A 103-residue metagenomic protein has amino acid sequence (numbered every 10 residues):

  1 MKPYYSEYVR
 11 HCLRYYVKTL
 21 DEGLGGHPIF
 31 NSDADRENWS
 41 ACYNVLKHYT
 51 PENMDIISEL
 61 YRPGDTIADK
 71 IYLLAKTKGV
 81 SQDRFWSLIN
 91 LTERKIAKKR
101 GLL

Functional and structural regions predicted by a protein language model:
M1-H48, K78, R100-L103: N-terminal interaction/assembly modules
N31, R62-P63: Short secondary-structure transition/capping motifs
K47-T50, Y61: Generic short alpha-helical segment signal, independent of protein family or function, capturing local helix propensity
I56-I57: A short pre-motif secondary-structure segment
Y61-R62, N90: Short amphipathic alpha-helical surface patches that mediate protein-protein
P63-R84: Helix-turn-helix DNA-binding module
S81, F85-K99, L103: DNA major-groove recognition helices of helix-turn-helix
